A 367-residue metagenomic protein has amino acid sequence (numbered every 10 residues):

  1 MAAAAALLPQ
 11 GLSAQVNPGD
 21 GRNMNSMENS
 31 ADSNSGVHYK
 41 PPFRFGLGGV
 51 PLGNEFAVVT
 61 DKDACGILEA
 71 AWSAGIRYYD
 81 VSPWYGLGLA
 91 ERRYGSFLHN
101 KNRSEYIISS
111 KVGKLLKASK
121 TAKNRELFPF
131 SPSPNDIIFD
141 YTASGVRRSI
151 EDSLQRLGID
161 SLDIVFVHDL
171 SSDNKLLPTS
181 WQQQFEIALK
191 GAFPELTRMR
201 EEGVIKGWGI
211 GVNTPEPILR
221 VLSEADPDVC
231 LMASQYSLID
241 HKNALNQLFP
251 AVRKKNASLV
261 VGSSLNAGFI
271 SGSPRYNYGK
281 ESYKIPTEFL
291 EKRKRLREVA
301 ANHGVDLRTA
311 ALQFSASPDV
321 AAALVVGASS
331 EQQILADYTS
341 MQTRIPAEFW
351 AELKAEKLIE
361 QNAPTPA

Functional and structural regions predicted by a protein language model:
A2-T121, R125: N-terminal binding-site loop/beta-alpha segment at the start of enzyme catalytic domains that lines or forms
P41-F45, G75-R77, N102-Y106, I159-D163 (+4 more regions): Short, well-ordered coil/turn segments that N-cap beta-strands
L47, A64, Y79, Y94 (+9 more regions): Conserved, mostly hydrophobic/aromatic
V50-K62, S131-R147: Active-site mouth loops of central-metabolism enzymes
A118-P129, S273-Y278: Short, flexible, mixed-charge acidic loops at enzyme active sites
D140-S161: An active-site-proximal structural segment forming one wall of the substrate-binding cleft that immediately precedes
L154-P178: Active-site groove signature of glycoside hydrolases
L170-E360, P366: Beta/alpha (TIM)-barrel catalytic core signal, keyed to glycine-rich beta->alpha loops juxtaposed to Asp/Glu that bind
